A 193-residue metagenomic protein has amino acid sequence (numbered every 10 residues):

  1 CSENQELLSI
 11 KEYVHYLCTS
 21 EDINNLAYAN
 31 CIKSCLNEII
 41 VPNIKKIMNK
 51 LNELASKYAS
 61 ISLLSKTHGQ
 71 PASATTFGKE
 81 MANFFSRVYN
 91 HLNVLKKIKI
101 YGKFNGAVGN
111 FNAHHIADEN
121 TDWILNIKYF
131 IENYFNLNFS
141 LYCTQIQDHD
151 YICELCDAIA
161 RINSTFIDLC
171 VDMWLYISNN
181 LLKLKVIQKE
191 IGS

Functional and structural regions predicted by a protein language model:
C1-F111, D118, D122-F130, F139: A helix-coil-helix interface module used to build multimeric assemblies and to scaffold catalytic/cofactor sites
I61, K128-Q145, K183-I187: Acidic-glycine-rich active-site phosphate/pyrophosphate-binding loop
A74, A113-T121, L141-D148, I152-I159: Hydrophobic alpha-helical scaffolding
H91, T144-S193: Glycine-rich anion/phosphate-binding loop at the beta-strand->alpha-helix junction
